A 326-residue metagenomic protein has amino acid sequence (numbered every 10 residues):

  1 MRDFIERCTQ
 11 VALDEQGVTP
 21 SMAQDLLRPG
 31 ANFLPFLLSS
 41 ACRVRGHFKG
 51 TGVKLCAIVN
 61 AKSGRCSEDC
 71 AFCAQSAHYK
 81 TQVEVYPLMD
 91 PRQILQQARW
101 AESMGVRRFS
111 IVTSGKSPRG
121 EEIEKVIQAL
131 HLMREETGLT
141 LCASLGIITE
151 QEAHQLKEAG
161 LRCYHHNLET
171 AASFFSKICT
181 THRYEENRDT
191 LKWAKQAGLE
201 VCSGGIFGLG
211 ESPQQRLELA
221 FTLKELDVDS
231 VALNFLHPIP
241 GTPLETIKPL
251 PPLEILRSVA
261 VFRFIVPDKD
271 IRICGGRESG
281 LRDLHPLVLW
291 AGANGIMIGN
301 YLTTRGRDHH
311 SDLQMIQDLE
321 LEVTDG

Functional and structural regions predicted by a protein language model:
M1-N32, K224-G326: Auxiliary Fe-S-binding modules of radical SAM enzymes
E15, A41, C70, I111 (+5 more regions): Conserved, mostly hydrophobic/aromatic
F36-Y79, M89-S110: N-terminal pre-triad scaffold of radical SAM enzymes
L37, E122-K125, Q215-R216, E254 (+2 more regions): Residues at alpha-helix caps and immediate loop-helix transition turns in enzyme cores, especially N- and C-cap
C42-R43, H131, A260, P286: Active-site phosphate/pyrophosphate- and oxyanion-stabilizing loops and adjacent acidic/basic residues in soluble
V53-A57, F109, L141-A143, Y164-H166 (+4 more regions): Hydrophobic faces of well-ordered beta-strands that scaffold small-molecule active sites in alpha/beta enzyme cores
A77-G204, L209, P213-L217, T222-L226: Conserved Radical SAM active-site core
